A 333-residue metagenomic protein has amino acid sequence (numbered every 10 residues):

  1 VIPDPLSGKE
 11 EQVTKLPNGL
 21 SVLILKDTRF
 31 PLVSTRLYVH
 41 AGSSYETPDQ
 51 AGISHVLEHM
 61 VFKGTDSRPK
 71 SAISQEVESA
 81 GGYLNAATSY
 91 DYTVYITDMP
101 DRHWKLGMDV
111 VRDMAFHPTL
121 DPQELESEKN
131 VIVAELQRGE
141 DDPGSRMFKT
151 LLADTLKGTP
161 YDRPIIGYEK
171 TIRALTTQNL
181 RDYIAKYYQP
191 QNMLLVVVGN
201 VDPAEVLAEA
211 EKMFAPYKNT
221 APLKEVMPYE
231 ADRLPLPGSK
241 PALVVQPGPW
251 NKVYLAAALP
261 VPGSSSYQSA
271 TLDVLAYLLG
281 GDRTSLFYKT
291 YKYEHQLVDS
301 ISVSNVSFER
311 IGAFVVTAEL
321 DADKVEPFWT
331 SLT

Functional and structural regions predicted by a protein language model:
V1-Y45, S67-K105, R138-N192, P216-S266 (+1 more regions): Non-catalytic beta-strand/loop surface segments
A51-T65: Active-site SXXK
G107-V111, E126: Divalent-metal coordination cores built from histidine and acidic residues
D113-P122, K212-A221, T333: A common structural junction motif
Q268-A270: Zinc-dependent metallopeptidase catalytic helix centered on the HExxH motif and its immediate flanking segment
